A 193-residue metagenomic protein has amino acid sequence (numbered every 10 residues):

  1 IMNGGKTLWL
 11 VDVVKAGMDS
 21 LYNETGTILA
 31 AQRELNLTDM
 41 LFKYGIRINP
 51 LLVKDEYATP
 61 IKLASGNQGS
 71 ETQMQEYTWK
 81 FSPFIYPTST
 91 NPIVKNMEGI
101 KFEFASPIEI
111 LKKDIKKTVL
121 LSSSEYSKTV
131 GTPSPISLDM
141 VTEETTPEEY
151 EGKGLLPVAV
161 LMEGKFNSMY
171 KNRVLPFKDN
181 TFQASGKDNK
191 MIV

Functional and structural regions predicted by a protein language model:
I1-V193: Acidic, S/T/G-rich, low-cysteine, solvent-exposed domains in lumenal/extracellular/periplasmic regions of secretory
